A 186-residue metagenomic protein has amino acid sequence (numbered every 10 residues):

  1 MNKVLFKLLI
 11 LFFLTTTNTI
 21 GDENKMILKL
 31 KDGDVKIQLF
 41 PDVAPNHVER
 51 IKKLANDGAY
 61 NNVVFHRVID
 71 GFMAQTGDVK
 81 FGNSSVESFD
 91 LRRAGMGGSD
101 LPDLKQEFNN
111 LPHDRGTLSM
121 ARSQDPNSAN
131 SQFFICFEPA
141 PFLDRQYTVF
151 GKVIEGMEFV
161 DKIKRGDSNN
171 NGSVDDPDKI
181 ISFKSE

Functional and structural regions predicted by a protein language model:
N2-L11: Sec-dependent signal peptide recognition, specifically the positively charged N-region followed immediately by
L9, T16-E186: Cyclophilin-like peptidyl-prolyl cis-trans isomerases
